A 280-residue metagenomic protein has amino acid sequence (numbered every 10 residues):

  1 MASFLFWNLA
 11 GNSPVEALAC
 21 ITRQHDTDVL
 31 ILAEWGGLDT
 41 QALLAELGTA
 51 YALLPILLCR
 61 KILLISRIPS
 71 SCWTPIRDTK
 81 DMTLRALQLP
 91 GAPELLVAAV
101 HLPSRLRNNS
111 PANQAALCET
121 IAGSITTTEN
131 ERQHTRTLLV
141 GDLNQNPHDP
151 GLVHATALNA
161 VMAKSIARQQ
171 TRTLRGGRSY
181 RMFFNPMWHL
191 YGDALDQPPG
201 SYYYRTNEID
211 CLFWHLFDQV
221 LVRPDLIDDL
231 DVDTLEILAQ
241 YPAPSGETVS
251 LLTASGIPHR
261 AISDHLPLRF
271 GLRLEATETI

Functional and structural regions predicted by a protein language model:
M1-A52, I56-I62, H259-I280: N-terminal, active-site-proximal structural segment of metallo-dependent hydrolase catalytic domains
W7, A33, V100, V140-D142: Active-site flanking residues adjacent to catalytic metal/cofactor-binding acidic residues
A10, G36, P103, L143-N146 (+1 more regions): Catalytic metal-binding/acid-base residues of hydrolase active sites
D28, T135-T137, D142, D218: Conserved acidic residues
A33-R105: Structured beta-strand-rich core segments of catalytic domains in phosphoester-bond hydrolases
P103-A115: Surface-exposed cleft-lining segments at the edges of enzyme active sites
E119-V140: His/acidic metal-ligating clusters that form di-metal
N130-R132, N146-I280: Metal-dependent phosphoester-hydrolase catalytic domains
